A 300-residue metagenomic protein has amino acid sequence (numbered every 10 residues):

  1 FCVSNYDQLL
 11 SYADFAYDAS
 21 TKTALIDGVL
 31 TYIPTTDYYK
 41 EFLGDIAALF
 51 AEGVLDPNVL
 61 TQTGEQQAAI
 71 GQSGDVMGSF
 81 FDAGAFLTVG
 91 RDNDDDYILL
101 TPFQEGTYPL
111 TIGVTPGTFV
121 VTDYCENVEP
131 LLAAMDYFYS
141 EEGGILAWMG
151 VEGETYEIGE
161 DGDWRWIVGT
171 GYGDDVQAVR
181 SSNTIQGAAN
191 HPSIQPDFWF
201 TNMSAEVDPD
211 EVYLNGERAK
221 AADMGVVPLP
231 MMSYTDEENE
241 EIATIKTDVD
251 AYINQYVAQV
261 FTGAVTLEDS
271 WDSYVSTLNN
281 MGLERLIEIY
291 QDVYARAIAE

Functional and structural regions predicted by a protein language model:
F1-D27, G74-T88, N93-D95: Extracytoplasmic/periplasmic solute-binding protein
D18-D37, Q104-P109, E157-R180, D292-E300: Short, solvent-exposed loop/beta-turn-alpha elements that line the ligand-binding surface or hinge of extracytoplasmic
D27-D56: Glycine-centered hinge/linker elements that transmit conformational signals in sensory and ligand-binding systems
E41-F42, N127-Y137: Short amphipathic alpha-helical coupling segments at ligand-binding clamshell hinges and other catalytic/signaling
V59-A69: Short helix-initiation/N-cap motifs at beta->coil->alpha
V114-V128: A bilobed periplasmic-binding-protein/Venus flytrap-type ligand-binding module shared by bacterial periplasmic
A133, Y137-T262: Conserved small-residue motifs centered on glycine
Q255-E300: Histidine-centered catalytic/metal-binding microenvironments
